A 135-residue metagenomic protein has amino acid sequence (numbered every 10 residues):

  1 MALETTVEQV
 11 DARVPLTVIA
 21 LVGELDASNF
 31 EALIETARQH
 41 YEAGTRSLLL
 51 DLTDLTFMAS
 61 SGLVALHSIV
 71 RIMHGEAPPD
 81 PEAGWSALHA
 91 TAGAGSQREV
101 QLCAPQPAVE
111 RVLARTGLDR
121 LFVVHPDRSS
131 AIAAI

Functional and structural regions predicted by a protein language model:
M1-A20, L25: Short beta-strand/loop segment at the start of cytosolic alpha/beta domains
E24-F122: Amphipathic alpha-helical interaction surfaces in cytosolic regulatory modules
F122-S129: Short acidic-hydrophobic, aromatic-tinged amphipathic segments that line or gate anion-handling sites
A131-I135: A short, charged, amphipathic alpha-helix used as a generic interaction element across diverse proteins
